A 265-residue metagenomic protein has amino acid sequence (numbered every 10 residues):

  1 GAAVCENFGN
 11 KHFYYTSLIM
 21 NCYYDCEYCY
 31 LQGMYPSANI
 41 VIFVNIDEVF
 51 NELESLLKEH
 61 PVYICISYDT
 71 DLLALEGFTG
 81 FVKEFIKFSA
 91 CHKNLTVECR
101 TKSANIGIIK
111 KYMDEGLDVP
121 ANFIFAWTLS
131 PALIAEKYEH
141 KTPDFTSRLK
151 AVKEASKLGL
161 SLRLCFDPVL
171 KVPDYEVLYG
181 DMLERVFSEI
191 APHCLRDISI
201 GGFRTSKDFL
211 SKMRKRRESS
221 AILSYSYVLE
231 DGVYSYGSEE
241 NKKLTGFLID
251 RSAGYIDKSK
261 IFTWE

Functional and structural regions predicted by a protein language model:
G1-Y14, E27-I124: Conserved Radical SAM active-site core
T16-C26: Cysteine-centered iron-sulfur cluster-binding motifs in ferredoxin-type domains/subunits of redox enzymes
C29, L164-D167: Conserved, mostly hydrophobic/aromatic
E52-L56, K110-G116, F145-L158, L248: Structured alpha-helical segments in the cores of large, soluble enzyme domains
Y63-C65, T96-E98, N122-A126, S161-C165 (+2 more regions): Structural preference for beta-strand elements that scaffold enzyme active sites
D71-L73, A104-G107, F123-T142, P168-P173 (+3 more regions): Conserved radical SAM core fold
K171-E184: Active-site glycine- and acidic-residue-rich loops that bind and position anionic ligands or nucleotide-like cofactors
E184-E265: Auxiliary Fe-S-binding modules of radical SAM enzymes
